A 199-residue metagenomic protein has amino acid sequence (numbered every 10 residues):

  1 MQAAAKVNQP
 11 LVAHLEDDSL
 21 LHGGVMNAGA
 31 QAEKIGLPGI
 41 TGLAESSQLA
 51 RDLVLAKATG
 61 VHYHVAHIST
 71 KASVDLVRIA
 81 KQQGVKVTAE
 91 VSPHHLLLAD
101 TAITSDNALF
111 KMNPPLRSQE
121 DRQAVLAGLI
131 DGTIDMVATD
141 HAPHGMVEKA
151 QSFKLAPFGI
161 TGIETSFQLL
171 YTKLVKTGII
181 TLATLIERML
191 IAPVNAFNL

Functional and structural regions predicted by a protein language model:
M1-V137: Histidine/acidic residue-rich metal-binding segments in metalloenzymes
K34-G60, L109, I130, D135-V137 (+1 more regions): His/Asp/Glu-enriched, well-ordered alpha-helical/loop segment that forms or immediately abuts the divalent-metal
